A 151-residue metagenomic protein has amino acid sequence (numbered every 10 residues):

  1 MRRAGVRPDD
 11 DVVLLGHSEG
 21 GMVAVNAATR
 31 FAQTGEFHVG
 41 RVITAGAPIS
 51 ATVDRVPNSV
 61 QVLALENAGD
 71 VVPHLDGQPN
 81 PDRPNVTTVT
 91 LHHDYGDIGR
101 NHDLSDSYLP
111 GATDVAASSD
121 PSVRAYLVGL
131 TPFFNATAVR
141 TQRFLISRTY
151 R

Functional and structural regions predicted by a protein language model:
M1-D9: Helix-loop module immediately N-terminal to the HCX5R catalytic loop in PTP-like cysteine phosphatase domains
R2, A32-Q33: Sec-exported extracytoplasmic/periplasmic mature domains
D9-D11, V39: A general structural motif
L15-A24: Gly/Ala-rich beta-loop-alpha elbow adjacent to hydrolase catalytic centers
A24-V25, D54: Extended hydrophobic-aromatic, low-complexity segments
N26, R30: Active-site signature of alpha/beta-hydrolase-fold catalytic machinery across serine- and Asp/Cys-nucleophile hydrolases
E36-R41, A47-R151: Lipolytic serine-hydrolase domain surface
